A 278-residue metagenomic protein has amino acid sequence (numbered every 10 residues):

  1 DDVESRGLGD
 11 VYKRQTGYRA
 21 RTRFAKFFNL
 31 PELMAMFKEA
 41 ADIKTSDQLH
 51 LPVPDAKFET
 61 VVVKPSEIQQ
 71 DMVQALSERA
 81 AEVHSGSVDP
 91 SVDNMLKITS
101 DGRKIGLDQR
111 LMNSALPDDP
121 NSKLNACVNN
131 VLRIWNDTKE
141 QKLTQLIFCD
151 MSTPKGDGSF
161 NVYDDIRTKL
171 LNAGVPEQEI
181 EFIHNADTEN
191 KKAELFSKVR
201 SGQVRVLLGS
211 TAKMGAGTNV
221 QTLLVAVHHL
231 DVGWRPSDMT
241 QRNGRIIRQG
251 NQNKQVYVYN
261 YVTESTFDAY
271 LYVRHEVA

Functional and structural regions predicted by a protein language model:
S5-R6, D10-P117, R133, V258-A278: Inter-lobe coupling linker of SF2 helicases/translocases
L33, L116-V128, G158-Y163: Phosphate/oxyanion-binding active-site loops and adjacent basic polyanion-contact surfaces
T60, T144-L146, R205-V206: Residue-level preference for the first positions of well-ordered beta-strands
S87-M95, E140-D164: Conserved strand-helix element at the start of the C-terminal RecA-like helicase core
S152-F182: Conserved helicase motor "Helicase C" RecA-like lobe of SF1/SF2 P-loop NTPases
P176-T211: Conserved helicase ATPase core of P-loop NTP-dependent helicases/translocases
N219-V232, V256-N260: A short beta-strand element within the Helicase C-terminal
R235-N253: Conserved SF2 helicase motif VI
